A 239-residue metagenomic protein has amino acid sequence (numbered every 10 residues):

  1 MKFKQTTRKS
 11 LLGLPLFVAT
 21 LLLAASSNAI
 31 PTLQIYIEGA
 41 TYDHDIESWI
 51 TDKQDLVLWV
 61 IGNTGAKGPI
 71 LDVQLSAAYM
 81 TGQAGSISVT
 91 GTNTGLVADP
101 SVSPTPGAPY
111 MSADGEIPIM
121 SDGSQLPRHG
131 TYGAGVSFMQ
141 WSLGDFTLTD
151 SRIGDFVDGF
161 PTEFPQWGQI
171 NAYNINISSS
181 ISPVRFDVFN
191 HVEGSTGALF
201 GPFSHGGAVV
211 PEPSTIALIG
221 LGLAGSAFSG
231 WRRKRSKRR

Functional and structural regions predicted by a protein language model:
K2-T7: Short, Lys/Arg-rich N-terminal segment immediately upstream of the first membrane anchor
R8-P31, L199-G225: Short, threonine-centered small-residue motifs that mark membrane-proximal processing/anchoring sites and TM-junction
N28-T41: Boundary/junction segments of secreted and surface-exposed precursor proteins
T32, I70-Q74, P183-R185: Exposed beta-strand and adjacent loop surfaces of beta-rich binding modules that mediate intermolecular recognition
D45-Y132: Low-complexity, serine/threonine/proline/glycine-rich extracellular segments that form mucin-like
T64-G65, I153-S204: Ser/Thr/Pro-rich, low-complexity mucin-like regions that serve as glycosylated stalks/linkers or repetitive adhesive
T105-N171: Structured beta-strand segments within beta-sheet-rich domains
F228-R239: C-terminal membrane-anchoring or membrane-association module
